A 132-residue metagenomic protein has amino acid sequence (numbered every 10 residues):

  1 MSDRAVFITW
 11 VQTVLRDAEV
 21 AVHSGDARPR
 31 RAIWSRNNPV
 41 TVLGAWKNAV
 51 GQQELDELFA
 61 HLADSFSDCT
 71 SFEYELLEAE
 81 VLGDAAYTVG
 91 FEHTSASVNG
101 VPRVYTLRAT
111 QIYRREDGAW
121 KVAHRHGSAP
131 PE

Functional and structural regions predicted by a protein language model:
R4, I8, Q12-T13, A27-V81 (+1 more regions): A solvent-exposed, acidic/Ser-Thr-rich amphipathic alpha-helical stretch
A18, F59, Y74-A79, F91-T94 (+2 more regions): Hydrophobic/aromatic beta-strand elements that line small-molecule binding cavities or substrate pockets in beta-rich
D68, S95-V104: Short, cysteine-centered beta-strand-loop-beta hairpins and adjacent loop/turn segments enriched in charged/polar
L76, G83-A85, D117: Residue-level signal for tight coil/turn positions that link beta-strands
V104-E132: Short beta-strand edge/turn micro-motifs at domain boundaries
